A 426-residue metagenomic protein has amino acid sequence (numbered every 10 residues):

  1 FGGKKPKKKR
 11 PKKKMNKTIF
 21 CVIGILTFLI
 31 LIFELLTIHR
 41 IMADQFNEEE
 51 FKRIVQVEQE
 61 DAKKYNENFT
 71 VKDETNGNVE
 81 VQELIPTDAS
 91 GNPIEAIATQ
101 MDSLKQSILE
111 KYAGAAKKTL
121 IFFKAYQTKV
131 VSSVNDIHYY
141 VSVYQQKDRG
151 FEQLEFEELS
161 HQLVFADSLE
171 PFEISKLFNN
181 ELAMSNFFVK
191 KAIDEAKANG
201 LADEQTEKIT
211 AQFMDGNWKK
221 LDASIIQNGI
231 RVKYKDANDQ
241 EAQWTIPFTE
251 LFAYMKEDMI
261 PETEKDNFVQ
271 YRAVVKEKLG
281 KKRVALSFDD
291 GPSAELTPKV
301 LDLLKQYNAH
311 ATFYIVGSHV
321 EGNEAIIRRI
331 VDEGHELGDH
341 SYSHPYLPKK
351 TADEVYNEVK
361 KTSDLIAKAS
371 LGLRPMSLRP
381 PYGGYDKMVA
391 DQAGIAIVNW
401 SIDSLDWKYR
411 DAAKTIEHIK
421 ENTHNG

Functional and structural regions predicted by a protein language model:
F1-N16: N-terminal Lys/Arg-rich, disordered targeting/topogenic segments
N16-G24, F28-G280: Compositionally biased intrinsically disordered regions enriched in Thr/Gly
G91-P93, A294-T297, V389, D406: Short, solvent-exposed loop/turn elements at domain surfaces
T99, Q162, N186, K190 (+10 more regions): Solvent-exposed, polar/charged alpha-helical surfaces in well-ordered, non-transmembrane soluble domains, broadly
K105-Y112, A116, S168, A192-G200 (+7 more regions): Sec/Tat-exported extracytoplasmic proteins
E155, S224-I225, K278-G280, Q306 (+3 more regions): Extracellular/periplasmic catalytic domains that process cell-envelope and extracellular macromolecules
D266-Y346, E354-K361, L365, R374-P375: Active-site beta->alpha N-cap acidic-glycine motif
P345-G426: Catalytic domains of cell-wall/extracellular-matrix polysaccharide-remodeling enzymes, centered on de-N-acetylation
